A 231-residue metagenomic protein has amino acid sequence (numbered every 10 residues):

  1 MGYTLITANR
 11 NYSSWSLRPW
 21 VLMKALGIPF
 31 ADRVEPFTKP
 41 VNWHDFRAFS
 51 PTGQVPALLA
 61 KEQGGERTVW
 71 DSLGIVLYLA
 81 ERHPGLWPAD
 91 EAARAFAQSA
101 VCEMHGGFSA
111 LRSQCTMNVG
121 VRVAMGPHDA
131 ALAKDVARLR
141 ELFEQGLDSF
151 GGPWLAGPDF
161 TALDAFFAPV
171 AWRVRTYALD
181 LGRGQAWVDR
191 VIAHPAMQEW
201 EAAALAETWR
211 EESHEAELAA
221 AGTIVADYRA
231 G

Functional and structural regions predicted by a protein language model:
M1-D129: GST-like domain detector, emphasizing the conserved glutathione-binding G-site in the N-terminal thioredoxin-like
Y3-I6, A156, W172-R173, E217: A short, structure-level motif marking secondary-structure boundaries and short turns
R33, G184, E201-A202: Residue-level detector of family-conserved "landmark" positions at structurally sensitive sites
P84, W172, Q198: Glycine-centered loop/turn positions within well-structured domains that cap or flank conserved ligand/cofactor-binding
M104, F108-P195: GST-like fold's C-terminal all-alpha helical module
F143, L147, P195-S213: Charged/polar, low-hydrophobicity segments characteristic of intrinsically disordered regions and flexible loops
A204-G231: Acidic/histidine-enriched, glycine/proline-rich intrinsically disordered or flexible terminal extensions
